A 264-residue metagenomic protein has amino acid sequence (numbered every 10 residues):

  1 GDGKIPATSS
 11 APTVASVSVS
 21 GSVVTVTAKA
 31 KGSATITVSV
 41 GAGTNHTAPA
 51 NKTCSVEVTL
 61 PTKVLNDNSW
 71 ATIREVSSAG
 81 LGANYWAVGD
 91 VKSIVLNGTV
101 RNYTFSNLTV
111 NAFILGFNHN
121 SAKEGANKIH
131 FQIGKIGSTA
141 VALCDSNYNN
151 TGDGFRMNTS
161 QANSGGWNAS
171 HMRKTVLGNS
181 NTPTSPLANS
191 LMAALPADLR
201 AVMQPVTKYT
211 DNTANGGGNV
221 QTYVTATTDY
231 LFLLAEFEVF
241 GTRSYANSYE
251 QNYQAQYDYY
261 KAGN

Functional and structural regions predicted by a protein language model:
G1-L60: Extracytoplasmic soluble-region selector
P61-N264: Collagenous Gly-X-Y triple-helix signature in extracellular proteins
